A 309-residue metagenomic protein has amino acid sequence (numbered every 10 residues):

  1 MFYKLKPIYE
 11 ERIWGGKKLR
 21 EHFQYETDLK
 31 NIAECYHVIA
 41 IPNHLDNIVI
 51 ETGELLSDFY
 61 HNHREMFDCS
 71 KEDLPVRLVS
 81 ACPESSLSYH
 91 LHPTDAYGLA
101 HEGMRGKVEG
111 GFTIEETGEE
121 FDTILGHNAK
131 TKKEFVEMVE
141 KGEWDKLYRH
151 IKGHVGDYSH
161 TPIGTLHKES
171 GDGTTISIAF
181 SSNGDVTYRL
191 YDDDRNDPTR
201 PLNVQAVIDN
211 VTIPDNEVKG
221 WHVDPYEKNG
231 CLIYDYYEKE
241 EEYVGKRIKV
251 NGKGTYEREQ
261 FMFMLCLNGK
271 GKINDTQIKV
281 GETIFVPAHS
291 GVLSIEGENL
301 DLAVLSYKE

Functional and structural regions predicted by a protein language model:
M1-K130, G184, D192-K219, G245: Transition-metal
D73, C82-S86, T94, R105 (+4 more regions): Ligand-binding loop in jelly-roll beta-barrel domains
L78-S80, L87, E109-F112, I151 (+2 more regions): His/acidic/aromatic-lined binding-pocket segments of jelly-roll/cupin-type domains and related regulatory beta-sandwich
T113-V136, L232-E238, K249-E259: Short beta-strand/loop turn elements enriched in aromatics
T131-D157: Active-site glycine-rich loop that binds ribose-phosphate moieties when present
E140-L147, H160, L166-G220: An exposed, glycine/acidic-rich loop-and-rim segment of catalytic or binding clefts
Y148-H160, N274-V292: Short acidic-glycine-tyrosine-enriched beta hairpin
V223-E282, H289-S290: Acidic/His-leaning functional-site neighborhoods
